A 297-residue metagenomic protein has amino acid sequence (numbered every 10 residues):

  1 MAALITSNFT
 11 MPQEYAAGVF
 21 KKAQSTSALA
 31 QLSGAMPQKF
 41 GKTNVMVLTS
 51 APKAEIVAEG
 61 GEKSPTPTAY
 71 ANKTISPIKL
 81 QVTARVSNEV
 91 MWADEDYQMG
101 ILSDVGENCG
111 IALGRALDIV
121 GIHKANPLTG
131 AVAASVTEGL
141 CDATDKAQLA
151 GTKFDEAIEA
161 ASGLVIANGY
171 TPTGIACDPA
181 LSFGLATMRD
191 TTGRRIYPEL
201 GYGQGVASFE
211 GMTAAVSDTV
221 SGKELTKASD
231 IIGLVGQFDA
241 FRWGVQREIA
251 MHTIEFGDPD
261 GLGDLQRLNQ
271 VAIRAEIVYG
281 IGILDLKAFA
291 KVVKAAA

Functional and structural regions predicted by a protein language model:
A2-Q31, E89-D96, G114-I122, P127 (+1 more regions): Short, Lys/Arg-rich flexible segments
A2-T83, A288: Assembly/oligomerization interface modules of large self-assembling protein complexes
A51-K53, Q81, V90, R115 (+3 more regions): Short loop/turn segments at secondary-structure transitions that flank enzyme active sites
K53-I56, D94-E95, G184-T187, G282-L284: Short helix/loop capping segments that flank catalytic or ligand/cofactor-binding pockets
R85-N168, K291-V292, A296-A297: Alpha-helical scaffold segments that mediate packing/assembly in large oligomeric complexes
V86-N88, P179, A275: Residues immediately flanking
Q148, T152-E255, D260-D264, I277: Extended oligomerization regions of viral-like shell subunits
F256-A297: Extended, compositionally biased alpha-helical segments that mediate assembly or anchoring
